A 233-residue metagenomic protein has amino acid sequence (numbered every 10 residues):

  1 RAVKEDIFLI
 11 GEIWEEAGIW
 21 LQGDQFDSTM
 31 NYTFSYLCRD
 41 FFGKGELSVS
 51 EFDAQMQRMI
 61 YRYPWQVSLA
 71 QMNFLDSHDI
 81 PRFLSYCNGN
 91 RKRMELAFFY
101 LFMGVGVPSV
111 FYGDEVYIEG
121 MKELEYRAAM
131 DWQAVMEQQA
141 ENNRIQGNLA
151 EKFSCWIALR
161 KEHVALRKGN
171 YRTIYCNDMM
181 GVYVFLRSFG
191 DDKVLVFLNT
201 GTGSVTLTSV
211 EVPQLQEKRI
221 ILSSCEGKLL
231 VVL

Functional and structural regions predicted by a protein language model:
R1-Q66, Y100, E119-C155, L159 (+2 more regions): Active-site-proximal helices and loops of the catalytic beta/alpha 8
F8-I10, A70-N73, P108-S109: Structural preference for beta-strand elements that scaffold enzyme active sites
L9, H78, L101, G113-E115 (+2 more regions): Conserved, mostly hydrophobic/aromatic
W65-G89: Active-site clefts of carbohydrate-active enzymes
V107-F111, E125-R127: Short helix/strand-capping turn motifs
V110-V116, G120-M121: Short acidic/histidine-rich active-site segments
A158, I174-V210: Carbohydrate-binding surface patches
K218-L233: C-terminal beta-strand-rich structural cap/linker in extracellular carbohydrate-active enzymes
